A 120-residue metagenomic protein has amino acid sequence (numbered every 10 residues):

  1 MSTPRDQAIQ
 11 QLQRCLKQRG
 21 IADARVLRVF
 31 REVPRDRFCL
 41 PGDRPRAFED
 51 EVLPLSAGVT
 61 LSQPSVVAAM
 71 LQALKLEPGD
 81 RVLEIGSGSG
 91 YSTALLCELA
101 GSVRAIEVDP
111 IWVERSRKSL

Functional and structural regions predicted by a protein language model:
M1-G42: N-terminal auxiliary segments of SAM/dcSAM-dependent transferases
Q13-R14, D43, A47-E51, L61-D80: Conserved alpha-helix/loop element of class I SAM-dependent methyltransferases that forms part of the SAM/SAH-binding
A24-R25, S65, I111: Cytosolic histidine kinase catalytic core of two-component systems
P41-A47, G88, K118: Short beta-strand/loop turn elements enriched in aromatics
L55-V59: Class I SAM-dependent methyltransferase Rossmann-like catalytic core, especially the SAM/SAH-binding loop
K75-L120: Conserved nucleotide-cofactor-binding alpha/beta core module
